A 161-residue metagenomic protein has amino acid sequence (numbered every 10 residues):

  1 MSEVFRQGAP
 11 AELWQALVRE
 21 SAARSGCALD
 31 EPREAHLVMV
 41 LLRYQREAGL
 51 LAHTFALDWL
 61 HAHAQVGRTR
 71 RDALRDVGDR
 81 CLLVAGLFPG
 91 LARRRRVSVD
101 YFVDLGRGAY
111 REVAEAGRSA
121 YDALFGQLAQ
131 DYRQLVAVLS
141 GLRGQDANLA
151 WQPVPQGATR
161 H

Functional and structural regions predicted by a protein language model:
M1-R160: Polar/charged low-complexity regulatory segments
